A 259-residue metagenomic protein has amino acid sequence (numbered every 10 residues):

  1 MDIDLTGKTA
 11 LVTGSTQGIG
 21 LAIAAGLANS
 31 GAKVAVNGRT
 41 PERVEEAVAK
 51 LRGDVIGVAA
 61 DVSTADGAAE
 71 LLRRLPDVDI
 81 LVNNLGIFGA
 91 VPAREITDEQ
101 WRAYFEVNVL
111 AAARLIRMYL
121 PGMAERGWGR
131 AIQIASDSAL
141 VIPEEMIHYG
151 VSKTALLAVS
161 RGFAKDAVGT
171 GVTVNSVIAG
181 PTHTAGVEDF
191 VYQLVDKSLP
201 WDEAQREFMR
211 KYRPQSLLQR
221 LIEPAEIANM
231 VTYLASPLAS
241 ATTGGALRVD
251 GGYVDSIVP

Functional and structural regions predicted by a protein language model:
I3, V141, V231-T232, T243-P259: Short C-terminal tail/terminal secondary-structure segment of NAD(P)H-dependent dehydrogenase/reductase domains
T9, T16-Q17: Conserved glycine-rich cofactor-binding loop
P92-A93, Q100-F105, Y212: Substrate-binding pocket helix/loop in short-chain dehydrogenase/reductase
I116, S152, S160: Active-site helix of classical SDR
P121, K165-D166: Alpha-helical segment proximal to the catalytic Tyr-Lys
S136: Residue(s) in the substrate-gating loop at a strand-loop-helix junction that position the organic substrate next
V168, T173, T242-G244: Short, small/polar-rich loop/turn modules that mediate ligand/substrate recognition or access, typified
